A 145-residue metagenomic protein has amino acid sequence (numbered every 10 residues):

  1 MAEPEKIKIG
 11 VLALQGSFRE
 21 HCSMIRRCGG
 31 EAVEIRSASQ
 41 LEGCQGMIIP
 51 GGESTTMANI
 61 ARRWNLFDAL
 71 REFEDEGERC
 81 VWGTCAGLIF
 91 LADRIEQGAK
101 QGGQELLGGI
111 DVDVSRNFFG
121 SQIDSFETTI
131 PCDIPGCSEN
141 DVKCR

Functional and structural regions predicted by a protein language model:
M1-E76, D133, S138-E139, K143: N-terminal beta1-alpha1 cap of cysteine-dependent amidohydrolase-like domains
E5-K8, G103-G108, D124, N140-R145: A generic structural signal for well-ordered coil/turn residues at beta-strand boundaries that shape enzyme active-site
E53-I134: Cysteine-nucleophile active-site neighborhood
